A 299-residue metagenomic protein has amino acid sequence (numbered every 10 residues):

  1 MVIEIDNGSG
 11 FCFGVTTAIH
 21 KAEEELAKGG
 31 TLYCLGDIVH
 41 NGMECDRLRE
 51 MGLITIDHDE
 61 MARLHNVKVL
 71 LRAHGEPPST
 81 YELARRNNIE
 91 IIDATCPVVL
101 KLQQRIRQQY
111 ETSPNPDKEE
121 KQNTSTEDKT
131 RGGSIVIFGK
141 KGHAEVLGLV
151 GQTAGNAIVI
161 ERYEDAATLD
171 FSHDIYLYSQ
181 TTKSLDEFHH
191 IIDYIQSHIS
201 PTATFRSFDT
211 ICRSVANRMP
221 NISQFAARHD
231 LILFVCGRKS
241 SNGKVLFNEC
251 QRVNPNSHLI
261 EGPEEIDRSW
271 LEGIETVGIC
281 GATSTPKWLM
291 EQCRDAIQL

Functional and structural regions predicted by a protein language model:
M1-L299: The feature marks the mature, well-folded catalytic cores of soluble enzymes
